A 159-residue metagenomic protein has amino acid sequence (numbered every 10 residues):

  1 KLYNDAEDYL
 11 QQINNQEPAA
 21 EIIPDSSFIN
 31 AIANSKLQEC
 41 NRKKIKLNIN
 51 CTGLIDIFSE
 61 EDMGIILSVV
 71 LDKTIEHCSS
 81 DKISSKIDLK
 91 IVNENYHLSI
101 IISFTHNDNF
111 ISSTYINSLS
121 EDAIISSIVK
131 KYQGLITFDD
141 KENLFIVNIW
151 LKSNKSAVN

Functional and structural regions predicted by a protein language model:
K1-S27: DHp/HisKA dimerization-phosphotransfer hairpin of two-component histidine kinases
D8, I23-K43: Short beta-to-alpha transition helix within the HATPase_c
E21, K46-L67: Conserved short strand/loop->alpha-helix "switch" segment adjacent to the catalytic nucleotide/phosphoryl-transfer site
E60-S85, S127: Conserved ATP-binding N-box helix of the HATPase_c
S84-Y96: Short beta-strand/loop element within the Bergerat-fold HATPase_c
E94-S126: Glycine-rich/acidic phosphate-handling loop/turn and adjacent ATP-lid/helix of nucleotide-binding kinase/ATPase domains
Y132-I146: Glycine-rich ATP-binding loops of the HATPase_c
L144-N159: C-terminal end segment of the histidine kinase catalytic
